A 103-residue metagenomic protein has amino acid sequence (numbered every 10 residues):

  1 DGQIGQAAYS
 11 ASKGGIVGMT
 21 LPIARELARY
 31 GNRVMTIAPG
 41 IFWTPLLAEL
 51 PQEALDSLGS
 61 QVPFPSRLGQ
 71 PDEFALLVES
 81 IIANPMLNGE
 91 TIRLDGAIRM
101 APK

Functional and structural regions predicted by a protein language model:
I4-A8, G31: Conserved catalytic loop/helix region of short-chain dehydrogenase/reductase
Y9, V17: Catalytic tyrosine of NAD(P)H-dependent dehydrogenase/reductases that use a Tyr as the general acid/base
S12, T20: Active-site helix of classical SDR
R25-R29: Alpha-helical segment proximal to the catalytic Tyr-Lys
Y30, M35, E90: Rossmann-like NAD(H)/NADP(H) cofactor-binding core
A38-E49: Short, flexible catalytic-loop segment of classical short-chain dehydrogenase/reductase
E53-E73: Catalytic Tyr-x(3-8)-Lys segment
Q70-L94, R99: C-terminal substrate-recognition "lid" of short-chain dehydrogenase/reductases
